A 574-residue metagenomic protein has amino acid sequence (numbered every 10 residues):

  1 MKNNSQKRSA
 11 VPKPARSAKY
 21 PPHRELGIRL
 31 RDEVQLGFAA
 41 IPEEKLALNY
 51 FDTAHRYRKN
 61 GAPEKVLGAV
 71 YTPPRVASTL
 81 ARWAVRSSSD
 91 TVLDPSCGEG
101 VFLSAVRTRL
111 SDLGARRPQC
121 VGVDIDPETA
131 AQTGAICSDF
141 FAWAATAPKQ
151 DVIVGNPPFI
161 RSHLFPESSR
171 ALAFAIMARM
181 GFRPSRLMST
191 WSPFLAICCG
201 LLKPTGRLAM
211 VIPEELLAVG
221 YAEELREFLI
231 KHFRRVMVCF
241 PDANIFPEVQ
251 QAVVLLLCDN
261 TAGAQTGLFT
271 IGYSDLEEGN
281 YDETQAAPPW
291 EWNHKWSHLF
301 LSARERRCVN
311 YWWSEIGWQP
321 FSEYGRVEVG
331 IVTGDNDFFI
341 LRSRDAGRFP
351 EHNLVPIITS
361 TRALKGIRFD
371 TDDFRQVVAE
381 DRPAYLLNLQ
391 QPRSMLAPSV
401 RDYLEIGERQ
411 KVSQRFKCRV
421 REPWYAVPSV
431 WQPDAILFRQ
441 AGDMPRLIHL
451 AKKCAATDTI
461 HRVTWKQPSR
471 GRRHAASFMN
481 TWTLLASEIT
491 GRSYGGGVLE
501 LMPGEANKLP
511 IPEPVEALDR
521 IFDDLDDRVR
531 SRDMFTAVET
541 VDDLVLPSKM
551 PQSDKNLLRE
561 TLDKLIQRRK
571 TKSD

Functional and structural regions predicted by a protein language model:
K2-D139, P157, A218-R226, M502-S573: Class I S-adenosyl-L-methionine
G61-V66, V92, R179-G181, T457-Q467: Glycine- and acidic
V66, T72-T79, S96-R107, R117 (+2 more regions): Signature of N6-adenine DNA methyltransferases within the class I
T79, W83, A105, R109 (+6 more regions): Generic, well-ordered alpha-helical scaffold segments in large soluble proteins
D90, D151, D434: Conserved acidic residues
Q119-V121, V238-A243, G491-G497, A537-V541: A generic structural motif
V121-V123, I136, A209, C239 (+2 more regions): Hydrophobic/aromatic beta-strand patches that form the interior of the parallel beta-sheet core in alpha/beta enzyme
E305-D523, D527-R530, D543: Polybasic, glycine- and aromatic-enriched phosphate-binding surface used to engage nucleic acids
